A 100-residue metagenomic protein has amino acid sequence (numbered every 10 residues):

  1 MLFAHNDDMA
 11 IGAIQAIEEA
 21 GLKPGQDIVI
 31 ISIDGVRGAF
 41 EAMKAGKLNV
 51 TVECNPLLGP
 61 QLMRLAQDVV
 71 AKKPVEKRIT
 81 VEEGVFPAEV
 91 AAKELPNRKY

Functional and structural regions predicted by a protein language model:
M1-E41: Hydrophobic alpha-helical
A16, A20, G46, V69-K73: Change "in soluble alpha/beta enzymes" to "in soluble alpha/beta proteins
P24, V50, V75-E76: Residue-level detector of short coil/turn "hinge" positions at structural boundaries
G35-K44, E89-N97: Flexible loop/hinge segments that line or gate small-molecule binding clefts
A42-P56: Short beta-strand elements at the ligand-binding edges of bilobed clamshell
C54-Y100: Hinge/cleft segment of the Venus flytrap/periplasmic-binding protein
